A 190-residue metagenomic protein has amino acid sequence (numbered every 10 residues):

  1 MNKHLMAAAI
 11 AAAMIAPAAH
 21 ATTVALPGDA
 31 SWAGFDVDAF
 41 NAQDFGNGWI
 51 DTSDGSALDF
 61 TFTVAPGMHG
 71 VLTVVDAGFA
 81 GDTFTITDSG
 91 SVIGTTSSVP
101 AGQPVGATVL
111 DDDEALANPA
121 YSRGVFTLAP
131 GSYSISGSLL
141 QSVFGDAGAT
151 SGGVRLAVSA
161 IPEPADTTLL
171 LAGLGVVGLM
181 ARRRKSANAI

Functional and structural regions predicted by a protein language model:
K3-T23, G153-A181: Short, threonine-centered small-residue motifs that mark membrane-proximal processing/anchoring sites and TM-junction
T22-A160: Mature extracellular "passenger" or substrate-interacting domains of secreted, surface-exposed proteins
L179-I190: C-terminal membrane-anchoring or membrane-association module
